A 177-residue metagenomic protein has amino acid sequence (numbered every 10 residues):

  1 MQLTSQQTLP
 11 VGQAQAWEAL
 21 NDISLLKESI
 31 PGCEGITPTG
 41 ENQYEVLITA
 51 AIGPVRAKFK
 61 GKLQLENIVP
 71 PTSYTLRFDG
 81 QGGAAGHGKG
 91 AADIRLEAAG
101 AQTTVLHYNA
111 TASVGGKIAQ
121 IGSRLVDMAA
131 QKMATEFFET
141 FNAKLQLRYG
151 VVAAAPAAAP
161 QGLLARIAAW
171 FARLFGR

Functional and structural regions predicted by a protein language model:
M1-E45, A51, A155-R177: Hydrophobic ligand-binding cavity/cleft-lining segments
Q2-Q6, Q43, K58-K60, S73 (+2 more regions): Intrinsic-disorder/low-complexity, polar/charged segments enriched in Ser/Thr/Lys/Arg/Asp/Glu/Gln
T8-G12, T49-G53, E66-I68, D79 (+2 more regions): Solvent-exposed residues in well-ordered beta-strands and their adjoining turns, especially edge/terminal strands
A16, L20, L26, L65 (+2 more regions): Hydrophobic pocket/interface hotspot
L26, G32, A51, V55 (+2 more regions): Glycine-rich, flexible loop/turn motifs
P38-D79, R177: Glycine-rich portal/gate segments that line the openings of hydrophobic small-molecule binding cavities
K62, D79-A129: Beta-strand/loop substructures that line and gate deep hydrophobic ligand-binding cavities in soluble
K117-A153, P160-L164: A conserved amphipathic terminal alpha-helix motif
